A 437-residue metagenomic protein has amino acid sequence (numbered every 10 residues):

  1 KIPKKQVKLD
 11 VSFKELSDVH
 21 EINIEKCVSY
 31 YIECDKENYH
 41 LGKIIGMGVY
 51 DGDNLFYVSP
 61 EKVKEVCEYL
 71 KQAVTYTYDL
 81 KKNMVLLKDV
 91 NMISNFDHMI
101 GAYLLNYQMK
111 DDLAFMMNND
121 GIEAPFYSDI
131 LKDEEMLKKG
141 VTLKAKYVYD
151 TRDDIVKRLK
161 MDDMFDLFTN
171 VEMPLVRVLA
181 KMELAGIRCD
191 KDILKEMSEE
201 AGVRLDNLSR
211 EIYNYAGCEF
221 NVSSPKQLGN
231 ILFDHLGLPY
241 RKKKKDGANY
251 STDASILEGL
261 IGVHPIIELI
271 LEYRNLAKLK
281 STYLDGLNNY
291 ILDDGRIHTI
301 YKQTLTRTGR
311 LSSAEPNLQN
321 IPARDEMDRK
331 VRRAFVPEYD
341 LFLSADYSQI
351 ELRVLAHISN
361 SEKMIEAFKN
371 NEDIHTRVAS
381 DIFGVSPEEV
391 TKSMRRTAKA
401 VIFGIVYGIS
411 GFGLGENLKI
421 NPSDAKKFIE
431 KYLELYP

Functional and structural regions predicted by a protein language model:
K1-E61, K71-L80, E134-M327, V336-L341 (+6 more regions): Conserved "right-hand" nucleotidyltransferase catalytic core of DNA-directed polymerases
H40-K43, V85-D89, V354: A short acidic (Asp/Glu
I44-G46, V90-N91, I358-S361: Short, solvent-exposed amphipathic alpha-helical segments in soluble enzyme and RNA/protein-processing domains
Y50-D53, M99-S128, G140-T142, Y147 (+1 more regions): Function-dense linear segments that define catalytic or interfacial modules in macromolecule-processing proteins
M92-M99, A425: Short hydrophobic/aromatic-enriched beta-strand-loop microsegments
K160, L167, S386-M394: Short helix/loop segment immediately N-terminal to the Walker
V390-G408: Amphipathic, charged-and-aliphatic alpha-helical interface segments that function as noncatalytic docking
